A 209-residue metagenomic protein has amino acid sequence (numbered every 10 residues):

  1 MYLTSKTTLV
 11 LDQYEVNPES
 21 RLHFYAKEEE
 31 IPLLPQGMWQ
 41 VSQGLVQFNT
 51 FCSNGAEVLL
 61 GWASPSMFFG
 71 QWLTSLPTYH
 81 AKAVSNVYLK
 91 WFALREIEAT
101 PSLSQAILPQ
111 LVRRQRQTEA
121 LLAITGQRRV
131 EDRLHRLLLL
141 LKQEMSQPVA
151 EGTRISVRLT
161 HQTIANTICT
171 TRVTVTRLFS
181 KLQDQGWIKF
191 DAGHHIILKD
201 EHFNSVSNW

Functional and structural regions predicted by a protein language model:
Y2-K27: Short proline/glycine- and basic residue-enriched helix-capping loop/turn segments at helix->loop/beta transitions
L22, V46, S53, N86 (+3 more regions): Residue-level signature for short turns and capping positions that connect secondary-structure elements
F24-S85: Cyclic nucleotide-binding regulatory domains
F48, W91, I197-L198: Short hydrophobic/aromatic-rich beta-strand segments that constitute the beta-sheet cores of beta-sandwich/beta-barrel
L59-R116, A120: Cyclic-nucleotide recognition modules
Q105-T167: Polybasic "coupling" helices that flank or enter modular domains
E144-W209: Phosphate-/nucleic-acid-contacting segments
